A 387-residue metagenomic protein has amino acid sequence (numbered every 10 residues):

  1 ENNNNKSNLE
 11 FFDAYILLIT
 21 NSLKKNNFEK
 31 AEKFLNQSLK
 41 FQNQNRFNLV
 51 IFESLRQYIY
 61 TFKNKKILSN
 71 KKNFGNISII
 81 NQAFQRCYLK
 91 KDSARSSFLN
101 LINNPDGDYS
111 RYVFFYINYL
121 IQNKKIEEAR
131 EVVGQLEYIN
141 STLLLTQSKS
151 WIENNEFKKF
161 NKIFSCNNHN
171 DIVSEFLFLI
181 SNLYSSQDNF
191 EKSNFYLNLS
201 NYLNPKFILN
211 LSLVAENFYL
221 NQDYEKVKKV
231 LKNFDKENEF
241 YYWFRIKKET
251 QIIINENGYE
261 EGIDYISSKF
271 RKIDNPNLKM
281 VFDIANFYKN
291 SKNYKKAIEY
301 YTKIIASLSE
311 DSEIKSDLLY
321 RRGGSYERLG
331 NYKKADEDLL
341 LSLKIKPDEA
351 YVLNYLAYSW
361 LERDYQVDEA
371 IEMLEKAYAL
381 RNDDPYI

Functional and structural regions predicted by a protein language model:
E1-E261, N275-Y294, I314-R328, A350 (+2 more regions): Alpha-helical solenoid repeat scaffolds
N3, K192-S200, I266, L339 (+1 more regions): Amphipathic alpha-helices of TPR/Sel1-like and other helical repeat/solenoid scaffolds
K296, Y300, L343: Catalytic core segments in nucleotide and nucleic-acid processing enzymes
